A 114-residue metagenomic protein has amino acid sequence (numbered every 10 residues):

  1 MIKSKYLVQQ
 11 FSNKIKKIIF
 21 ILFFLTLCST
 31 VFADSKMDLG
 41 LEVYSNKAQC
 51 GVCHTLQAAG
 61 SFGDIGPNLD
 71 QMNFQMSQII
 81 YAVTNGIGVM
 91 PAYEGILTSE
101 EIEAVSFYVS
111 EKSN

Functional and structural regions predicted by a protein language model:
M1-D34, N114: N-terminal export/targeting leaders of redox proteins
M1-N13, V83-V89, Y93-I96, A104: Extended, non-globular alpha-helical segments
I2, F32, F62-G63, P67 (+2 more regions): Extracytoplasmic copper-binding redox domains, predominantly the cupredoxin/blue-copper superfamily
T26-S45, Q78: Electrostatic cytochrome c docking/interface patches
D38, E42, Y81, E103 (+1 more regions): Replace "anionic and nucleotidyl ligands
L41-E42, G51-I87: Gly/Gly-Pro-rich "capping" loops immediately C-terminal to redox-active cysteine motifs in periplasmic/lumenal
S45-T55, G88-P91, E103-F107: C-type cytochrome heme c attachment motif
G95-N114: C-terminal capping alpha-helices of c-type cytochrome domains
